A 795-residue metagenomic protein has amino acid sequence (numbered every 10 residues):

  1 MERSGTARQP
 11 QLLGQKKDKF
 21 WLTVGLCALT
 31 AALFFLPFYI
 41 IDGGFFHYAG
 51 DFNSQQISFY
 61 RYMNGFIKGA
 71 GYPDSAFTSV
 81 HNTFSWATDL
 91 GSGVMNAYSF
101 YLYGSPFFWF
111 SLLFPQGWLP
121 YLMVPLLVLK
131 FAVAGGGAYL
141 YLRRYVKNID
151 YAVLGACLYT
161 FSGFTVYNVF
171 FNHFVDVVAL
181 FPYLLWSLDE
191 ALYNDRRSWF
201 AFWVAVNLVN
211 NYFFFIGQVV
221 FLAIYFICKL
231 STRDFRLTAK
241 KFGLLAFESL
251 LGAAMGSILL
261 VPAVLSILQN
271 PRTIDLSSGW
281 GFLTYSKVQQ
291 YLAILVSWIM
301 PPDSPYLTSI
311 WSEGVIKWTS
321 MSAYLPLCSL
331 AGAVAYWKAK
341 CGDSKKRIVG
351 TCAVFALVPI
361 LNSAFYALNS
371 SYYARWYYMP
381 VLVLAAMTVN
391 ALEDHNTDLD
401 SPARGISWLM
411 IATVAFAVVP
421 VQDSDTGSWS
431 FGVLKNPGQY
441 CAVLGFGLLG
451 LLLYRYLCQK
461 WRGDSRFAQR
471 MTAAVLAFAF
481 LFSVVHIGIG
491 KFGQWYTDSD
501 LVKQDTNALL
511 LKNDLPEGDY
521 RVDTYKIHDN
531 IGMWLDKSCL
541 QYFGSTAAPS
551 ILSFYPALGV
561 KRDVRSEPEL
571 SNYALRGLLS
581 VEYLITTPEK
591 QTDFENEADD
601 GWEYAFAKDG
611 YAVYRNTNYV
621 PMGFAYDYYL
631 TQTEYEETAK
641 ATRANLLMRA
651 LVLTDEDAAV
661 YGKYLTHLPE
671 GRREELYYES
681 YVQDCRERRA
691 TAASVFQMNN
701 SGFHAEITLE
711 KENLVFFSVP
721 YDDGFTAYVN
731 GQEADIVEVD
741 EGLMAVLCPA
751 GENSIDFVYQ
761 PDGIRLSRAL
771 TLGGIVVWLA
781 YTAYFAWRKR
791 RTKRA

Functional and structural regions predicted by a protein language model:
M1-I40, L244, L452, R466-L476 (+1 more regions): Start-transfer (signal-anchor) and selected internal transmembrane alpha helices of multi-pass inner/ER membrane
G5, P10, G14-K16, L665-A795: Active-site-proximal, structured, solvent-exposed surfaces of multi-pass membrane proteins that position macromolecular
C27, F131-R144, D150-S231, L244-V264 (+5 more regions): Membrane-embedded helix bundles of polyisoprenyl
P37-Y145, D150-P182, V206-N210, A293 (+2 more regions): Active-site lumenal/periplasmic loops and adjacent helix-entry segments of GT-C-fold, multi-pass membrane
N53-I57, R61-A76, P106, K241-F242 (+6 more regions): Periplasmic/ER-lumenal interhelical loops and adjacent helix-loop junctions in multi-pass membrane proteins
L113, M471-N713, F717-F725, N730-A734: Soluble catalytic regions of membrane-associated enzymes that act on cell-envelope and secretory-pathway components
A134-Y141, L180-L192, V220-C228, L330-Y336 (+4 more regions): Transmembrane alpha-helical segments
N194-D195, F214, K345-Q504, E752-A795: Contiguous transmembrane helix-bundle modules in multi-pass membrane proteins
